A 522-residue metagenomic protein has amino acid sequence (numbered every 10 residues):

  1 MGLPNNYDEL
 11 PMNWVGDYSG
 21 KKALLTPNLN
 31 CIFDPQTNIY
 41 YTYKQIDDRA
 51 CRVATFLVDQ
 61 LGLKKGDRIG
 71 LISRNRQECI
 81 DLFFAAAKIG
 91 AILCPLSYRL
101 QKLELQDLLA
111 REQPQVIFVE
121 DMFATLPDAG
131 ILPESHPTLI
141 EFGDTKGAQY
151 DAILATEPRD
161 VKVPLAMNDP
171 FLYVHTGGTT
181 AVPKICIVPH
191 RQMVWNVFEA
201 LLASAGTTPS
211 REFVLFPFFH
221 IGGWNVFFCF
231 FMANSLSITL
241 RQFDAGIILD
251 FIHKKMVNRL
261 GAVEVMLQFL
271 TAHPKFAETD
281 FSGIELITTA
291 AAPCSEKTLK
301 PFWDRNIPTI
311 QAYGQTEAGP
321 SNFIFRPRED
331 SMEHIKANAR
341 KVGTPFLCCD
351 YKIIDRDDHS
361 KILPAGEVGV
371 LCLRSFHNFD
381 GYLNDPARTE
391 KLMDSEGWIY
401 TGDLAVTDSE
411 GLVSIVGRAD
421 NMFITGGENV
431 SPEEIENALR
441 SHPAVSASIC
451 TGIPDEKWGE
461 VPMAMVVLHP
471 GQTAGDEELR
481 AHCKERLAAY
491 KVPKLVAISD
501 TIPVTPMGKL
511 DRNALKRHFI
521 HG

Functional and structural regions predicted by a protein language model:
P27-N30, E157-H175, V182, A205-R211: Conserved pre-ATP/AMP-binding loop-to-beta segment of ANL
I39-Y40, F56-L103, N429: Conserved AMP-binding/adenylate-forming
Y40-K44, F171-W195: Conserved AMP-binding A3 loop
D47-T55, M167, C186-T207, L215 (+3 more regions): Conserved structural elements of the adenylate-forming
L100, D107, I117-V119, L260 (+6 more regions): AMP-binding/adenylate-forming catalytic core of the ANL superfamily
V116, M122-M167, V182: ANL superfamily adenylate-forming
V194-R211, F219-R259, H273: Conserved AMP-binding/adenylation subdomain of ANL enzymes
M232, K254-A262, T271-K336, D350: Gly/Ser/Thr-rich phosphate-binding loop
